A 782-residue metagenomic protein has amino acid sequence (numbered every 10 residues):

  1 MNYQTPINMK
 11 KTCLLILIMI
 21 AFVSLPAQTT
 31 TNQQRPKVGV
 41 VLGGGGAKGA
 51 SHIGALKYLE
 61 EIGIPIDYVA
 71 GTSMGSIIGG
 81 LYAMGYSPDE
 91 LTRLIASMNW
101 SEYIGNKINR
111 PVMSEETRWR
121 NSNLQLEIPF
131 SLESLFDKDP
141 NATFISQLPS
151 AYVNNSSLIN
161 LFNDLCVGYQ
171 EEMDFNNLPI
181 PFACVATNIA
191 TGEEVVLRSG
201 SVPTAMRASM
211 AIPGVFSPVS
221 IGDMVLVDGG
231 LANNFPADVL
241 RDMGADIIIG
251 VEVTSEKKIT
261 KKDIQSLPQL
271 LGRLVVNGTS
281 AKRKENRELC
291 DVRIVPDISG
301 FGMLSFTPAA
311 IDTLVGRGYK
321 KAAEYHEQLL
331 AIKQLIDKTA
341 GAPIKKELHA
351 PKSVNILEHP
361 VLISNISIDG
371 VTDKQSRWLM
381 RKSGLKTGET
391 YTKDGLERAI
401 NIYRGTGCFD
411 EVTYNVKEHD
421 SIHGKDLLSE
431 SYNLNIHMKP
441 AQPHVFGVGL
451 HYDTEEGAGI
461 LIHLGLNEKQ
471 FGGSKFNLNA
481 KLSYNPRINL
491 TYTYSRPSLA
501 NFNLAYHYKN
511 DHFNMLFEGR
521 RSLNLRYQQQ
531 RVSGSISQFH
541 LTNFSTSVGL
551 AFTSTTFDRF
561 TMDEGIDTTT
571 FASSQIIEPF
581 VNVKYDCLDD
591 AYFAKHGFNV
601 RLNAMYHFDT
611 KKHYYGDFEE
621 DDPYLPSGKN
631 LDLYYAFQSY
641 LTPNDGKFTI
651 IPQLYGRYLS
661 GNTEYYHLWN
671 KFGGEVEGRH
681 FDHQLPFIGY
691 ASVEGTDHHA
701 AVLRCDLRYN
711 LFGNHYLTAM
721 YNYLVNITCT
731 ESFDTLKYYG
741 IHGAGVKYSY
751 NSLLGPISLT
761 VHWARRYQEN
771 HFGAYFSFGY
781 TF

Functional and structural regions predicted by a protein language model:
M1-Q34, I336, L641, G656-Y658 (+1 more regions): Bacterial Sec-dependent N-terminal signal peptides
Q28-T72, G80-N401, G405-V412, V416-K417 (+1 more regions): Patatin-like phospholipase
G45, G75, L91, G192 (+15 more regions): Buried hydrophobic packing residues in well-ordered domains
N188-A190, T372, L641-D645, Y750-L754: A generic beta-sheet turn/junction motif
E256-K258, D453, S483-N485, K509-F513 (+7 more regions): Structural signature of outer-membrane beta-barrel domains
D394, G405, E411-S421, L427-L588 (+6 more regions): Gram-negative/organellar outer-membrane beta-barrel architecture
V445-L450, P579-F712, A719: C-terminal outer-membrane beta-barrel translocator/porin domains of Gram-negative envelope proteins and their
R708-H742: C-terminal hydrophobic structural anchor segments that stabilize assembly/packing rather than catalytic chemistry
